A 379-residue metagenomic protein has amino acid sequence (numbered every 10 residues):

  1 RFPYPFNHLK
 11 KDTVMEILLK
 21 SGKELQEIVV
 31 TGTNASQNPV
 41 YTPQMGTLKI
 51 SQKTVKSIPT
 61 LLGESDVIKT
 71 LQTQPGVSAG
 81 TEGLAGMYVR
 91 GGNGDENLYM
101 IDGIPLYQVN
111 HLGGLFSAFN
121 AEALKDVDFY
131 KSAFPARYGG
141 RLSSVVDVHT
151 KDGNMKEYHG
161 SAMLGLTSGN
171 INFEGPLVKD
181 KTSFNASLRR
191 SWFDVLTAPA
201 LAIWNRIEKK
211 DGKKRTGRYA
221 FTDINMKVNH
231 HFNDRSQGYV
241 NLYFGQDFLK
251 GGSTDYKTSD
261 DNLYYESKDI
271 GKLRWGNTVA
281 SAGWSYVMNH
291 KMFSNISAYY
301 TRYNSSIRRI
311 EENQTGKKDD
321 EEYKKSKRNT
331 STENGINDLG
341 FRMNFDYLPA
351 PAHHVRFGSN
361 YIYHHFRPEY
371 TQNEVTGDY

Functional and structural regions predicted by a protein language model:
F2-T13, T31-S36, V40-F134, K151: Periplasmic N-terminal accessory/gating domains of Gram-negative outer-membrane beta-barrel systems
M15-I17, T73-Q74, A118-S161, N170 (+1 more regions): A beta-strand signature from Gram-negative outer-membrane beta-barrel systems, especially the internal plug domain
Q52-K53, V109, F129-Y130, G153-K156 (+6 more regions): Extracytoplasmic loops and strand-loop junctions of Gram-negative outer membrane beta-barrel proteins
L61, G80-T81, M163-G165, K214-F221 (+2 more regions): Short sequence motifs at beta-strands and strand-loop junctions characteristic of Gram-negative outer-membrane
A85, L142-S144, Y158-G160, T167-I171 (+5 more regions): Hydrophobic, lipid-facing positions within transmembrane beta-strands of outer-membrane proteins
D152, L164-S168, L177-K179, R190-D194 (+3 more regions): Transmembrane beta-strands of outer-membrane beta-barrel pores
M155-K156, V178-K272: Periplasmic-side early beta-strands and strand-to-turn transitions of outer-membrane beta-barrels
N229-D247, G271-Y379: Face-selective signature of the C-terminal outer-membrane beta-barrel domain
